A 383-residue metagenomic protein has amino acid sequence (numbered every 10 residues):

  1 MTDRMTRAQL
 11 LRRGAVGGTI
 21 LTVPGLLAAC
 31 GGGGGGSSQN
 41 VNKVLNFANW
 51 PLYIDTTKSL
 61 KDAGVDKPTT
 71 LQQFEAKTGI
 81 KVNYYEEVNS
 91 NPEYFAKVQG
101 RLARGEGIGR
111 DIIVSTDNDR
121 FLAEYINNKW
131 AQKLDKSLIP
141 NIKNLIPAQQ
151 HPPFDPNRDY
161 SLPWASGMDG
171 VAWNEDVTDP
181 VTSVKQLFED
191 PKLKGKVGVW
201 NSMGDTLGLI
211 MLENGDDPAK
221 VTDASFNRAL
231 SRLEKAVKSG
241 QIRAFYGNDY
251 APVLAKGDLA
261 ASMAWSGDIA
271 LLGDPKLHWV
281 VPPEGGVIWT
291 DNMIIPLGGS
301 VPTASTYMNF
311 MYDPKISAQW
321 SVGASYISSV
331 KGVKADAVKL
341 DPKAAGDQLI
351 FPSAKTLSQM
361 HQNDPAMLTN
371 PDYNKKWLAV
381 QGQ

Functional and structural regions predicted by a protein language model:
M1-Q9, G18-A29: N-terminal secretory signal peptides
G31-G33: Bacterial signal peptide processing site
N40-D119: Early extracytoplasmic/lumenal segment of secretory-pathway proteins
E106-I113, Q132-G170, K196: A structural signal for short loop-to-beta-strand junctions that line the ligand-binding cleft of periplasmic/secreted
L122, G198-S202, T206, I210 (+1 more regions): Ligand-binding pocket segment of bilobal, Venus flytrap-like solute-binding proteins
Q132-K143, P275-V287, P296-G298: Short beta-strand->loop
I294-S358: Mature extracytoplasmic/periplasmic domains
S353-Q383: Conserved C-terminal helix/tail region of periplasmic/extracytoplasmic solute-binding proteins
